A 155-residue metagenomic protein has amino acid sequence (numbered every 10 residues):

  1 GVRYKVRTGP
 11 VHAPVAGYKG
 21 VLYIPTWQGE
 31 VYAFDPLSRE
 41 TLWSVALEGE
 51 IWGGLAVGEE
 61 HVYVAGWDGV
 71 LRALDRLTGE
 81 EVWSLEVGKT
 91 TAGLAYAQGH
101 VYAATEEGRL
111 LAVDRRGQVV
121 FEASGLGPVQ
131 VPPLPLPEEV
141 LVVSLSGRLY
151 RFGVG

Functional and structural regions predicted by a protein language model:
G1-R3, E40-W43, E80-W83, V120-F121: A structural motif specific to WD40 beta-propellers
K5-Y32, S44-R72, L85-L111, A123-V154: Repeat-blade elements of multi-bladed beta-propeller folds
D35-R39, D75-G79, D114-Q118, V154-G155: Short loop/turn segments that connect beta-strands within beta-propeller blades
